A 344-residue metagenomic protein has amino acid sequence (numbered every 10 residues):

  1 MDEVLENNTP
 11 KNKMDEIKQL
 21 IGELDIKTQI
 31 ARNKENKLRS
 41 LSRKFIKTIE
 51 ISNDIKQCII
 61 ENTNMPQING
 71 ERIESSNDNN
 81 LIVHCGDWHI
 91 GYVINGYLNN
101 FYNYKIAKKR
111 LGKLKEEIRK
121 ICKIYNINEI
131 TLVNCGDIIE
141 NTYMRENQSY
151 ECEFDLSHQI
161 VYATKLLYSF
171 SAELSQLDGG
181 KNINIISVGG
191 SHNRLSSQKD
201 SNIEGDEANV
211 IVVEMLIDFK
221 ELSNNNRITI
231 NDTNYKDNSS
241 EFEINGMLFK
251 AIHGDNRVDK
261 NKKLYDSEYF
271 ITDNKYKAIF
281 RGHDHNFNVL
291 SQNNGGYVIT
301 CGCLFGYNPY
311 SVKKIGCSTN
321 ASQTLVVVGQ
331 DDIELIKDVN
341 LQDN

Functional and structural regions predicted by a protein language model:
M1-I124, V326-I333, L341-N344: Basic, amphipathic N-terminal segments that precede the first structured/catalytic domain
I68-C85, F101-L222: Core catalytic region of metal-dependent phosphoesterases/phosphodiesterases, especially metallo-beta-lactamase-like
G86-W88, G136-I138, G189-N193, G254-N256 (+2 more regions): Active-site metal-binding loops of divalent metal-dependent hydrolases
G96, Q198-I203, S311-V312: Short, solvent-exposed loop/turn segments at secondary-structure boundaries
D206, V210, D218-N226, T233-K236 (+1 more regions): Conserved beta-sheet core of the metallophosphoesterase superfamily
S240-E241: Intrinsically disordered, low-complexity N-proximal targeting/linker segments that flank membranes
